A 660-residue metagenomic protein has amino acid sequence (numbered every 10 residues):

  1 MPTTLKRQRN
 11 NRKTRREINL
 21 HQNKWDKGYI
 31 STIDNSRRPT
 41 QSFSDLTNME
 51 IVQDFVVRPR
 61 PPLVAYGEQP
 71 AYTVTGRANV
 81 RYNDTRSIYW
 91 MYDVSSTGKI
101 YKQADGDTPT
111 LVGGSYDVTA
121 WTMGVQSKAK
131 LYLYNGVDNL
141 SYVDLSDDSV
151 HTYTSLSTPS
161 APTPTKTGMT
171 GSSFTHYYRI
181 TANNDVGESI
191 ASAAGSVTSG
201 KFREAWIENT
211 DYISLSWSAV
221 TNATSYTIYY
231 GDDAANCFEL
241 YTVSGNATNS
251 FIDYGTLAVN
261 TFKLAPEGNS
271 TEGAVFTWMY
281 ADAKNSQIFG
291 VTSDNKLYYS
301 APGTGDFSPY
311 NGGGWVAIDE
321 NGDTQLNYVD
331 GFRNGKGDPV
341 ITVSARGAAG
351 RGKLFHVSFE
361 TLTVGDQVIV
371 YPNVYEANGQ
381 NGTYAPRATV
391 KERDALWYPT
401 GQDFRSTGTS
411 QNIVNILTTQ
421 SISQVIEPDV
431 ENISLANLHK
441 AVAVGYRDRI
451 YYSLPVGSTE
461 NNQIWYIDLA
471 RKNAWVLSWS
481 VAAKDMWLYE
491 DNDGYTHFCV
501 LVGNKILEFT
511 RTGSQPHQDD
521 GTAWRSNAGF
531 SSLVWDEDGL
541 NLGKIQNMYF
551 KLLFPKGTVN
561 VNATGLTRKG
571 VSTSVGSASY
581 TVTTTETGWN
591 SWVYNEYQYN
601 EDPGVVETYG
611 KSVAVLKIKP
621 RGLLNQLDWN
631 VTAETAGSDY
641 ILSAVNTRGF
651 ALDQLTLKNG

Functional and structural regions predicted by a protein language model:
P2-R16, I30, D34, Q53 (+4 more regions): Disordered, low-complexity "stalk" and linker segments at domain junctions of extracellular and cell-surface proteins
P2-T110, S115-K130, Q380-R387, K391-A395 (+1 more regions): Beta-sheet repeat architectures centered on beta-propellers
M91-D93, L133-Y134, Q287-T292, P339-G350 (+3 more regions): Short beta-strand motif characteristic of blades in beta-propeller domains
Y101-A104, Y142-D144, N183, G231 (+7 more regions): Hydrophobic/aromatic beta-strand positions that recur at structurally equivalent sites within the blades
G106, D147-V150, P302-D319, T361-N378 (+1 more regions): Sequence/structural signature of beta-propeller blade repeats across diverse families
D319-T324, G379, T383: A structural motif
D338-V374: Surface-exposed extracellular loop regions of Gram-negative outer-membrane beta-barrel proteins
